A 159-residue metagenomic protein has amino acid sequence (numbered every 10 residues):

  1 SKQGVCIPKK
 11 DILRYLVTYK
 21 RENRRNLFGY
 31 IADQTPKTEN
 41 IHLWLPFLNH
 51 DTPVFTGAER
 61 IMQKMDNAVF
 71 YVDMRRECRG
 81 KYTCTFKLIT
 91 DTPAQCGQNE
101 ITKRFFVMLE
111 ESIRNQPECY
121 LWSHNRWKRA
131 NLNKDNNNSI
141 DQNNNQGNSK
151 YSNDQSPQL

Functional and structural regions predicted by a protein language model:
S1-K10: Membrane-interfacial amphipathic helices and adjacent loop/beta segments that form the lipid-substrate binding surface
K10-L159: Non-catalytic C-terminal accessory region of glycerolipid acyltransferases and related lyso-lipid remodeling enzymes
